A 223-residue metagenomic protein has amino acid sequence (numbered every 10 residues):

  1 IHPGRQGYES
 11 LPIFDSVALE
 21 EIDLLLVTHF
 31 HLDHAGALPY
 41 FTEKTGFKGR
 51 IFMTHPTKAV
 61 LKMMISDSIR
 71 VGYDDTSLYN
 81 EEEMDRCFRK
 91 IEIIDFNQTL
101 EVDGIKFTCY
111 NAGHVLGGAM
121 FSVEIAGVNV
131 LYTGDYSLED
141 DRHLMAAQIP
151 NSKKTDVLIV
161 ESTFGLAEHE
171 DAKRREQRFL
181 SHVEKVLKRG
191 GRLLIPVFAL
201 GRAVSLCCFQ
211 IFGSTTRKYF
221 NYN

Functional and structural regions predicted by a protein language model:
I1-E20, I93-A146: Core dinuclear metal-dependent hydrolase active-site scaffold
I1-G49, M53-A59, M64-K90, L138-Q148 (+1 more regions): Pre-active-site segment of Zn-dependent metallo-hydrolases
E20-I22, F47-K48, D103-I105, A126-N129 (+2 more regions): Short coil/turn connectors at secondary-structure junctions
I22-H31, L38, I51-T54, N111-G113 (+3 more regions): Active-site neighborhood of phospho(di)ester-bond hydrolases with catalytic His/Asp-centered motifs
H34-A35, G118, A203-V204: Short, well-ordered alpha-helical microsegments
M53-V60, M64-I65, Q210-N223: Internal hydrophobic scaffold segments of catalytic domains
I91-I93, I159: Conserved beta-strand scaffold positions in the cores of enzyme catalytic domains, especially in NTP/NDP-utilizing
E139-Y222: Cap/insert and terminal regions of metallo-dependent hydrolase folds
